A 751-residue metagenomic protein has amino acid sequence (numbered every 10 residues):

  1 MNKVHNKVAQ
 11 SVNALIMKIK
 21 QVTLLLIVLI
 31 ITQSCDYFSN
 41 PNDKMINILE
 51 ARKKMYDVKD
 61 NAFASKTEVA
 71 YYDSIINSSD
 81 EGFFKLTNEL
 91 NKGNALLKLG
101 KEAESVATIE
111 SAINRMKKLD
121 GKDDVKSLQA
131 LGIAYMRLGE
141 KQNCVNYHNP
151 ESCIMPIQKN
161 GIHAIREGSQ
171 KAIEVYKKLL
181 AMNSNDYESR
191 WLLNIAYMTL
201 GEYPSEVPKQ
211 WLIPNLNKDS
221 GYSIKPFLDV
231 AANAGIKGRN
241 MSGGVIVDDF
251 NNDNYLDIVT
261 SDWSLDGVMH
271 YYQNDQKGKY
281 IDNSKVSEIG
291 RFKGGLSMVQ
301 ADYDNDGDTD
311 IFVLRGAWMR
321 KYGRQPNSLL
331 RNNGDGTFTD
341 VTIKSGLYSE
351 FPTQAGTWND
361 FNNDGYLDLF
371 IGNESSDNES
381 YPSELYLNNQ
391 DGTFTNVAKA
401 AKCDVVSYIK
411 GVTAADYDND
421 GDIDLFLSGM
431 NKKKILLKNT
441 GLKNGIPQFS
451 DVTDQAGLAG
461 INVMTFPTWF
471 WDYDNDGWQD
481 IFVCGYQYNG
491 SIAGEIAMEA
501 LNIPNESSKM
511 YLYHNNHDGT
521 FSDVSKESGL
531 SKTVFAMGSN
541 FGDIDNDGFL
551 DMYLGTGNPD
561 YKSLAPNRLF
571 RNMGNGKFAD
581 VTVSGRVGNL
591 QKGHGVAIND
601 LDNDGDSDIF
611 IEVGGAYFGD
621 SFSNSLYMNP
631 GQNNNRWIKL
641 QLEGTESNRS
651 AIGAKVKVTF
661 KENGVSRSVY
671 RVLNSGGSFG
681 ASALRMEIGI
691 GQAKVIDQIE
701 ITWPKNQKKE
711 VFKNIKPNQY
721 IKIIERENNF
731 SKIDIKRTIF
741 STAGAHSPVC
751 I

Functional and structural regions predicted by a protein language model:
Y37-K117, R137-K159, H163: N-terminal alpha-helical interaction modules that lie
N91, K98, A130, R137 (+2 more regions): "A position-specific structural signal for the A-helix of alpha-solenoid helical repeats
A103-E104, S111-V125, I133-K178, E202-S223 (+1 more regions): Short coil/linker segments at helix-helix boundaries
K141-A164, L314-R324, G372-S380, C484-N505 (+2 more regions): Short, conserved, GDST-rich strand-edge loop motifs in beta-rich repeat architectures
S205-N240, Y272-K293, L330-F351, P382 (+8 more regions): Blade-edge motifs of beta-propeller repeat domains
G243-N252, G295-N305, T353-N363, I409-N419 (+5 more regions): Beta-propeller blade termini
V245, Y255-D262, T309-R315, L369-E374 (+6 more regions): Hydrophobic beta-strand segments that make up the repeating blades of beta-propeller and related beta-repeat
P447-Q448, K577-A579, V583-K592, A597-I751: Gly/Ser/Thr/Pro-enriched helix-cap/hinge segments flanking short amphipathic alpha-helices
